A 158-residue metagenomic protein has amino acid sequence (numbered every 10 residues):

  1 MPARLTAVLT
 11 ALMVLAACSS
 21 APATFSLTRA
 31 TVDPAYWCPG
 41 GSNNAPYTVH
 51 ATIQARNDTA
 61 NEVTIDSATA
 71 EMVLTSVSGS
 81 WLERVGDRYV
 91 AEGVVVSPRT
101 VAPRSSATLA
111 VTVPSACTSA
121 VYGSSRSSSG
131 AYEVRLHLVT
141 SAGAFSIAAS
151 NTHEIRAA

Functional and structural regions predicted by a protein language model:
M1-V8: Bacterial N-terminal signal peptides that target proteins for export
V14-A17: C-terminal motif of bacterial Sec signal peptides marking the signal peptidase cleavage site
S19-A21: Bacterial signal peptide processing site
A30, V73, P114-A158: Surface-exposed edge beta-strand/loop patches
T31-V32, N44-T52, S129-Y132: Short, solvent-exposed loop/turn segments enriched in Ser/Thr/Gly
N43-Q54, T64-I65, T69, A110: Contiguous beta-strand segments within globular domains
R56-S106: The feature marks short-to-medium sequence segments in extracytoplasmic or secretory-pathway proteins
R88-Y132: Short, solvent-exposed, Trp/other aromatic-anchored flexible loops in extracytoplasmic proteins
